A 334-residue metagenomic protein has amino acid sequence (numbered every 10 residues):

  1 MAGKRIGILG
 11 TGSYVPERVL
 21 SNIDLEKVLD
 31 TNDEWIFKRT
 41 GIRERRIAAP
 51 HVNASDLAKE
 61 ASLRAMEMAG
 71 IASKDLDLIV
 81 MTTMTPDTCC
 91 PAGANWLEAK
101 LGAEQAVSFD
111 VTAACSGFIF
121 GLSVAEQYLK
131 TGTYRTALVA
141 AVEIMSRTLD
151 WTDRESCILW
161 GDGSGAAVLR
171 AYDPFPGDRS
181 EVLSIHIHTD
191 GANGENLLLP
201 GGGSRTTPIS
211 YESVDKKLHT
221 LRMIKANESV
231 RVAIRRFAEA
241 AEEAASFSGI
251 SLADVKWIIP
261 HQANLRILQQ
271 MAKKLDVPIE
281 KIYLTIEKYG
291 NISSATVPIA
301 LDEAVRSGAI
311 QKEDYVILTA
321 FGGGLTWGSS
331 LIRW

Functional and structural regions predicted by a protein language model:
M1-P50, D153-R231, R235, E239 (+1 more regions): Condensing-enzyme catalytic core mediating Claisen C-C bond formation in acyl metabolism
I8-G10, I36, A65, L76-I79 (+9 more regions): Buried hydrophobic positions in well-ordered alpha/beta secondary-structure cores of metabolic enzymes
L9, T82, T112, A137-E143 (+3 more regions): Short beta-strand segments
F37-R39, R43-D56, M84-A137, V142 (+2 more regions): Conserved catalytic cysteine-centered active-site region of acyl-thioester-dependent Claisen-condensing enzymes
A61-D77, E239-K256, A304-A309: Phosphate/pyrophosphate-binding loops at sites that engage ATP/ADP/AMP, CoA/4′-phosphopantetheine, polyphosphate
Y128-S164: Flexible, glycine-rich active-site loops centered on histidine and acidic residues that chelate a metal or position
R231-A238, K256-L275: Active-site pocket-lining segment
I299-T319, L325-W334: Catalytic phosphate/nucleotide-handling subdomain of diverse soluble enzymes
